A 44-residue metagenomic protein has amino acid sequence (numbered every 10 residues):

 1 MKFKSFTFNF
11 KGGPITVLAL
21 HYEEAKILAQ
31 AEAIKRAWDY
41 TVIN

Functional and structural regions predicted by a protein language model:
M1-P14: Short aromatic-glycine-(Arg/Gly/Cys) micro-motifs in beta-strand/loop hairpins
K4-F6, L20, W38: Intrinsically disordered, low-complexity segments enriched in small/polar residues
K11-E23: A short, exposed loop/beta-hairpin motif centered on an aromatic-Gly-Thr core
A31-N44: Short, mixed-charge low-complexity intrinsically disordered segments
